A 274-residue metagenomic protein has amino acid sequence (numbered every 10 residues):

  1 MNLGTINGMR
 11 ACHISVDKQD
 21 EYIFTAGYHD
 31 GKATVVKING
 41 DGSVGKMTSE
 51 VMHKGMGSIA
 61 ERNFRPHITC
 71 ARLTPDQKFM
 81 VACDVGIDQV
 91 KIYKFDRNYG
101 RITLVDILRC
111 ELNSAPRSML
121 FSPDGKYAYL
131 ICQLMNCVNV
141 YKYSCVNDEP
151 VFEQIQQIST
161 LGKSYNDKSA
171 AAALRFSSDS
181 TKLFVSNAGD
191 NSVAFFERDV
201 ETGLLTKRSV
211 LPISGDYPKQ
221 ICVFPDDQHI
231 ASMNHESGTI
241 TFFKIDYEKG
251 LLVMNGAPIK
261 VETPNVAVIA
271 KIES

Functional and structural regions predicted by a protein language model:
N2-C70: Asp-box/WD-like beta-propeller blade repeats and closely related beta-sheet repeat scaffolds
L3-T5, T48-N63, I155-N166, I259-E273: Surface-exposed loop and turn segments in beta-propeller and other repeat-based domains that flank or scaffold
R10, H67, A115, A170 (+3 more regions): Beta-rich catalytic cores
Q19-E21, D76-K78, D124-K126, D179-T181 (+1 more regions): Short coil/turn segments that connect the beta-strands within blades of beta-propeller domains
T25-Y28, T74, A82-V85, S122 (+3 more regions): Conserved beta-strand positions in repeat-built beta-propeller and related beta-rich domains
V35-K46, Y93-R101, Y141-F152, F196-G203 (+1 more regions): Short loop/turn segments immediately following beta-strands, especially the blade-tip and inter-blade linker loops
S169-T202, V210-S232: Loop/turn-rich, solvent-exposed surfaces of beta-rich toroidal or solenoidal domains
